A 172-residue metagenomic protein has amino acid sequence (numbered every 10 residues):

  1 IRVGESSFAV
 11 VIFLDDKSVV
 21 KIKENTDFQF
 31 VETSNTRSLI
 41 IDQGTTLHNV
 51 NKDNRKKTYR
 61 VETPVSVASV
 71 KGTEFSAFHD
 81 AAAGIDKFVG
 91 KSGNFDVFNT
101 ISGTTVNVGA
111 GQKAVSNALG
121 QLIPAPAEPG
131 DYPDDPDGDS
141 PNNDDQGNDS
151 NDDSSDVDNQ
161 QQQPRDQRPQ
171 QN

Functional and structural regions predicted by a protein language model:
I1-S6, V10-K113, N117-N172: Flexible, surface-exposed loop/linker segments and immediately adjacent secondary-structure boundaries
